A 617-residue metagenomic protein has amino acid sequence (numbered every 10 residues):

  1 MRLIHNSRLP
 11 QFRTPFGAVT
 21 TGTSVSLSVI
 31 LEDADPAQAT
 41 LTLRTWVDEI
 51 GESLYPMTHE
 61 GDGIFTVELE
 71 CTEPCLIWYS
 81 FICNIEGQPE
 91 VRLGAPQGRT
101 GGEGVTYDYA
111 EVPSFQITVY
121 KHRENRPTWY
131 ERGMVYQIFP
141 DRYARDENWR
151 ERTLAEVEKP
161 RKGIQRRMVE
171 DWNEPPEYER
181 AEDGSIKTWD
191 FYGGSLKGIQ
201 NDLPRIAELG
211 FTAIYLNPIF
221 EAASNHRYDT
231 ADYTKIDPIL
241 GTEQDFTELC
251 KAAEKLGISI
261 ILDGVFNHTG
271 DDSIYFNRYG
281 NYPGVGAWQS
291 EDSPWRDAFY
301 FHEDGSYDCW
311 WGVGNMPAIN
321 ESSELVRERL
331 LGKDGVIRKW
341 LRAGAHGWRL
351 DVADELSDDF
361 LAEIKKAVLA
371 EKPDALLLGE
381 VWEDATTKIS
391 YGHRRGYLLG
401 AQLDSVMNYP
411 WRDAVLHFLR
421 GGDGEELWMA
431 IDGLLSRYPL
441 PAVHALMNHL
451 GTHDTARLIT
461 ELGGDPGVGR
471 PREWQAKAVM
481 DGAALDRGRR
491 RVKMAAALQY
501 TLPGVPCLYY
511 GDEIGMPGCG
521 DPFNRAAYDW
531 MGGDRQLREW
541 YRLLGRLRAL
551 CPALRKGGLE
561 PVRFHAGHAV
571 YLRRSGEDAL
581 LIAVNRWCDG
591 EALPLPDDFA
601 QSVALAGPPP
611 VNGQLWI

Functional and structural regions predicted by a protein language model:
M1-S24, E49-Q137, R145-D171, E179: The feature marks proteins involved in alpha-glucan
T14-F16, T23-S28, Q536, V562-D598: Carbohydrate-binding surface patches
V29, I138, I206, L216 (+10 more regions): Conserved, mostly hydrophobic/aromatic
M134-Y136, I214-L216, I260-L262, W348 (+4 more regions): Hydrophobic faces of well-ordered beta-strands that scaffold small-molecule active sites in alpha/beta enzyme cores
V135, F139-T212, I219-A343, I364-E371: Substrate-binding/active-site clefts of carbohydrate-active enzymes
D141, Y391-G392, G396-G400, D404-S405 (+2 more regions): Aromatic/acidic polysaccharide-binding cleft in carbohydrate-active enzymes
C250-S259, H268, S273-G284, V336 (+5 more regions): Active-site-proximal helices and loops of the catalytic beta/alpha 8
W587-I617: C-terminal beta-sandwich/jelly-roll accessory domains of carbohydrate-active enzymes
